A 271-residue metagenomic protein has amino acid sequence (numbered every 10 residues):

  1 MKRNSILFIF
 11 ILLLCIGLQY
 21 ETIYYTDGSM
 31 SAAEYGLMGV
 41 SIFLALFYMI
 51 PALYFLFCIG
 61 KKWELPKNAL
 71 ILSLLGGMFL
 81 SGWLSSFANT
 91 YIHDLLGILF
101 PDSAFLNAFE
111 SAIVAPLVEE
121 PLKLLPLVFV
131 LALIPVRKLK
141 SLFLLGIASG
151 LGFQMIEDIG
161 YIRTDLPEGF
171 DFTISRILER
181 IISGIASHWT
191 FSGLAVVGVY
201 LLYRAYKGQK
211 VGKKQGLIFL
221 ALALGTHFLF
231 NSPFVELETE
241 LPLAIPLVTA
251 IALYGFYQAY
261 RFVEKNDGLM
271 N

Functional and structural regions predicted by a protein language model:
M1-N271: Hydrophobic alpha-helical segments at protein termini of multi-pass membrane proteins
